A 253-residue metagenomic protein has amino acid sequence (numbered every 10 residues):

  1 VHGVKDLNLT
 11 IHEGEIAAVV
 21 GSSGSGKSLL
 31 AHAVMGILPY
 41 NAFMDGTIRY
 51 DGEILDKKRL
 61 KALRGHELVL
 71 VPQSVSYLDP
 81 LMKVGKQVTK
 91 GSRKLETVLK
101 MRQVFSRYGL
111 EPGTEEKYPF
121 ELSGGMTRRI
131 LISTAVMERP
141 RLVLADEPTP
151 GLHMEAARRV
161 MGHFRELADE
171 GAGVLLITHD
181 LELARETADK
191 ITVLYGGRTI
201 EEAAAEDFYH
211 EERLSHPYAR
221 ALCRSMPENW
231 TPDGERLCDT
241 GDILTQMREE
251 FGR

Functional and structural regions predicted by a protein language model:
I54-V69, F208-E212: ABC ATPase NBD coupling module
S74, P80-R93: Q-loop/switch helix immediately C-terminal to the Walker
Y118-L122, M126: Conserved ABC ATPase signature
M137-R141: A short, proline-enriched helix->beta-strand linker immediately N-terminal to the Walker B motif in ABC-type P-loop
A184-E186: A short, surface-exposed alpha-helical micro-motif characterized by mixed small hydrophobic and charged/polar residues
A205-R253: Short catalytic/signature loops enriched in Gly
